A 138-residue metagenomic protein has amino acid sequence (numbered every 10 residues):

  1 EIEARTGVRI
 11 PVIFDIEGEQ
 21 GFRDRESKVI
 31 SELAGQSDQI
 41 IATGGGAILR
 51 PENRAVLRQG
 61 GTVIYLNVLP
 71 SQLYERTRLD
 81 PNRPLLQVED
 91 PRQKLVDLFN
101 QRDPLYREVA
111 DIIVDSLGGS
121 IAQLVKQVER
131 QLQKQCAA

Functional and structural regions predicted by a protein language model:
E1-A47, P51-R58, R83, V96: ATP-dependent small-molecule kinase phosphotransfer cores that center on conserved nucleotide phosphate-binding segments
I2, I30, L57, V63-Y65 (+2 more regions): Hydrophobic packing within well-folded, soluble alpha/beta domains
Q36, T62, N100-A138: NTP-dependent small-molecule kinase module
T43, L66, S116: Catalytic metal- and UDP-sugar-binding loop of GT-A-like glycosyltransferases, i.e., residues flanking the conserved
G45-A47, L69-S71, G119: Short glycine-rich anion-binding loops that position phosphate/pyrophosphate groups of nucleotides and phosphorylated
E52-A55, E75-L79, K126-Q127: Short amphipathic alpha-helical segments
Q59-D103: A glycine- and Lys/Arg-enriched "phosphate-lid" helix/loop adjacent to the NTP-binding pocket of small-molecule kinases
